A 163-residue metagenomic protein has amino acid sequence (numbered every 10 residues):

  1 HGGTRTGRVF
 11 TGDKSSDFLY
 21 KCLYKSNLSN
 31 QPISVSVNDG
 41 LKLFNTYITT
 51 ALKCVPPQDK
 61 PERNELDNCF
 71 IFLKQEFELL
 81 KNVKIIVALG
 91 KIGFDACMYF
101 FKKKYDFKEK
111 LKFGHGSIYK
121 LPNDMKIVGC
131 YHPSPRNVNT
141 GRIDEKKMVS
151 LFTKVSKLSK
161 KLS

Functional and structural regions predicted by a protein language model:
H1-L162: A polyanion-binding, active-site-adjacent surface
